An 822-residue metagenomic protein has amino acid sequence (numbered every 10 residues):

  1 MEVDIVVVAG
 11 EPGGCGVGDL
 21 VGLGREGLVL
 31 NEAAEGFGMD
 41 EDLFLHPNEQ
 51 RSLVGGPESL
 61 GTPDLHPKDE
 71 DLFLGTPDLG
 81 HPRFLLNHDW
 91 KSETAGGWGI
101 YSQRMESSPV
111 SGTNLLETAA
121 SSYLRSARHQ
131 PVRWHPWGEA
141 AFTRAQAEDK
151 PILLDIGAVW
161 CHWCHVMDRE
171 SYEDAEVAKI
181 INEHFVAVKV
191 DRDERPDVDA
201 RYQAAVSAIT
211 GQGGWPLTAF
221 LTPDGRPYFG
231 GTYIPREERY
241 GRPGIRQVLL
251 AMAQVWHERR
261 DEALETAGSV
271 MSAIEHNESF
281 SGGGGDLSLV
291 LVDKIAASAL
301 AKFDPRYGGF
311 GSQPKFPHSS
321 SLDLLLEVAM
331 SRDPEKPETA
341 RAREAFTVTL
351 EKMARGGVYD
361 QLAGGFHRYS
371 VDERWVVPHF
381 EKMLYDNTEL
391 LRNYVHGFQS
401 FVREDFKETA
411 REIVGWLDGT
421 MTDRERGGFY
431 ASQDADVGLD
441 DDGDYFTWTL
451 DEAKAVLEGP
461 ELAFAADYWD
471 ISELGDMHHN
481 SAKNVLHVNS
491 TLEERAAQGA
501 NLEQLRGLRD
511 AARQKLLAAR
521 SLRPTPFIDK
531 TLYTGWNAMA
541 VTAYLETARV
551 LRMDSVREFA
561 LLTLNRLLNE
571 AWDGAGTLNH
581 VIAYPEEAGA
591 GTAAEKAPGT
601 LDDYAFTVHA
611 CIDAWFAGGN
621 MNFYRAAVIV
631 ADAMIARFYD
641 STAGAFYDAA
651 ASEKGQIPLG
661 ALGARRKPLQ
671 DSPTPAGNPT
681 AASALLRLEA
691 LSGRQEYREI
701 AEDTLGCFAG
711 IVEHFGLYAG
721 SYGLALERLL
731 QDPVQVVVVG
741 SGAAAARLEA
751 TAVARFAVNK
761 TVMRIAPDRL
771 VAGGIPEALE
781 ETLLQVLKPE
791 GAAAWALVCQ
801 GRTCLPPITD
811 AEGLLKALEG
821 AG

Functional and structural regions predicted by a protein language model:
E2-P12, L65: Extreme N-terminal basic, low-complexity initiation segments that serve as generic localization/processing leaders
G16, L20-Q103: Polybasic, low-complexity intrinsically disordered segments
G99-A543, T547-V550, A588, Q656 (+1 more regions): Replace the tail clause
L326, M330, V395, Q399 (+7 more regions): Tandem alpha-helical RNA-recognition repeat domains
S331-A340, L551-R552, A617-N622, G693-Q695: Short coil/turn connectors between adjacent alpha-helices in alpha-solenoid helical repeat scaffolds
K352-Y359, L562-D573: Glycine-rich, acidic and aromatic/proline-enriched surface loops and short helix-turn segments that act as binding
G419-T422, N569, G574-A605, A610-I775: Long, polar/charge-rich, low-hydrophobicity segments
